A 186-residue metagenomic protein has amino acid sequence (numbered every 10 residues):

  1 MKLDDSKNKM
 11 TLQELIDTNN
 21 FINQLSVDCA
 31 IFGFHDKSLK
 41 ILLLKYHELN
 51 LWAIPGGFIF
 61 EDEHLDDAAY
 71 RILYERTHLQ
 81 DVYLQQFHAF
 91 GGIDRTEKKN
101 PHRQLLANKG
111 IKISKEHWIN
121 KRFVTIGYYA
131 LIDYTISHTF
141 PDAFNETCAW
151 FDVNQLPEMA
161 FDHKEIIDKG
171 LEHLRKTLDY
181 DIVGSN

Functional and structural regions predicted by a protein language model:
K2-D28: Acidic, metal-coordinating catalytic segment for phosphate/diphosphate chemistry, firing primarily on the Nudix
K7, N100-Q104, K115, D142 (+3 more regions): C-terminal accessory subdomains/tails of enzymes that are appended
N20-L25, H35, I119-V124: A short catalytic or substrate-binding loop motif that flags glycine-/basic-rich loops and adjacent residues that bind
V27-I31, Y128: Short beta-strand scaffold segments in enzyme catalytic cores
I31-G33, K45, I132: Residue-level signal for short segments within beta-strands and strand-turn junctions of well-structured beta-sheet
S38-R95, Y180-N186: Conserved Nudix-box catalytic region and its N-terminal flanking loop in Nudix hydrolases and closely related
D94-S137: Active-site-adjacent beta-strand/loop module that shapes the phosphate/pyrophosphate-binding cleft
R122-R175: NUDIX/MutT-family hydrolases
